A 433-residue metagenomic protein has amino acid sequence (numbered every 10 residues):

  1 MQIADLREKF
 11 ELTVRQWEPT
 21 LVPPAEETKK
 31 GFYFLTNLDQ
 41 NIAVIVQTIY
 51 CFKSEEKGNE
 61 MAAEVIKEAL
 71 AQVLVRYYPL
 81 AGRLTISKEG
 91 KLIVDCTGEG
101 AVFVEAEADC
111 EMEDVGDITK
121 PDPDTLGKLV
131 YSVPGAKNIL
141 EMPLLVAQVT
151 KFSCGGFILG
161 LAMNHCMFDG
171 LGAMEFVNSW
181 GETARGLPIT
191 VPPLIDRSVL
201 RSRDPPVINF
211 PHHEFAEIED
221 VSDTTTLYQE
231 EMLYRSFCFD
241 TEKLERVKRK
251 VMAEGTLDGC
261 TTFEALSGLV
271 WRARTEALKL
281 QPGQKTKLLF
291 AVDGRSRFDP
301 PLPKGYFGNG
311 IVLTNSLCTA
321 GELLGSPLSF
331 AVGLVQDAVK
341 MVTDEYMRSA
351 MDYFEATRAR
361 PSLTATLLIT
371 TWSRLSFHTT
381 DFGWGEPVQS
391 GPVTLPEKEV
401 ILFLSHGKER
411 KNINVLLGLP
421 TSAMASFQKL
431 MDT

Functional and structural regions predicted by a protein language model:
A4-K29, I42-F377: Soluble acyl-CoA-dependent acyltransferase catalytic core bearing the H(X)4D motif
P23-L35, G383-Q389: Short, polar loop/linker segments at the starts of domains and inter-domain junctions
L35, D39, L144-T150, E397-H406: Short, surface-exposed beta-strand/loop micro-motifs that present aromatic residues
S362-T433: Low-complexity, glycine/alanine/valine/leucine- and proline-rich hydrophobic stretches
